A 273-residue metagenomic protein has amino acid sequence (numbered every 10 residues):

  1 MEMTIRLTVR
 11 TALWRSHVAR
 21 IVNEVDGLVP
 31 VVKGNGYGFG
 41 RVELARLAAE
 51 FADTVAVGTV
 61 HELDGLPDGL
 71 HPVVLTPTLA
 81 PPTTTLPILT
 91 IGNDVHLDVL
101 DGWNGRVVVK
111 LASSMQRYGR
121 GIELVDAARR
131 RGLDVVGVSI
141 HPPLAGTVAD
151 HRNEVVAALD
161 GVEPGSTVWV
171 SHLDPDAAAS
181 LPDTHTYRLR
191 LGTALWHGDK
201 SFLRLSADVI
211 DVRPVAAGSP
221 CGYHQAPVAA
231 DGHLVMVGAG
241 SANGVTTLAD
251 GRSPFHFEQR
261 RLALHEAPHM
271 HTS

Functional and structural regions predicted by a protein language model:
E2-T11, R15-V18, P30, T78-P81 (+2 more regions): Active-site anion/phosphate-binding pocket segments in diverse small-molecule metabolic enzymes
I5-T8, L13-S16, D26-D160, T167: Active-site-proximal beta-alpha core segment in soluble small-molecule metabolic enzymes
